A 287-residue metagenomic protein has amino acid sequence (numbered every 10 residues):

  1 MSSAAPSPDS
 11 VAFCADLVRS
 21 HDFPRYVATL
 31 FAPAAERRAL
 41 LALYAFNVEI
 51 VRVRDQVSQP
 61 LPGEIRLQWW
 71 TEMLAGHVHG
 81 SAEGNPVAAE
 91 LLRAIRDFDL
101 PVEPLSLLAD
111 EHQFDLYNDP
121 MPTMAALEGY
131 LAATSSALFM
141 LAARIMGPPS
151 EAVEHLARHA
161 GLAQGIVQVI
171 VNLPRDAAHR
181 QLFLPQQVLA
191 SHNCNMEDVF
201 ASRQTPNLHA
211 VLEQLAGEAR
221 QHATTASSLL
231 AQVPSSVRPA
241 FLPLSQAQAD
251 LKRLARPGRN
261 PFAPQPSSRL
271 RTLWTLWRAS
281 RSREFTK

Functional and structural regions predicted by a protein language model:
M1-A94, P101-Q113, L131-M140, S150-I166 (+2 more regions): Catalytic cores of Mg2+-dependent Asp-rich isoprenoid enzymes
D119-A125: Short acidic (Asp/Glu) patches
P120, M146-S150: Flexible interhelical turns and helix-capping residues at alpha-helix boundaries within structured domains
L141-I145: Alpha-helical transmembrane segments of multipass membrane proteins
